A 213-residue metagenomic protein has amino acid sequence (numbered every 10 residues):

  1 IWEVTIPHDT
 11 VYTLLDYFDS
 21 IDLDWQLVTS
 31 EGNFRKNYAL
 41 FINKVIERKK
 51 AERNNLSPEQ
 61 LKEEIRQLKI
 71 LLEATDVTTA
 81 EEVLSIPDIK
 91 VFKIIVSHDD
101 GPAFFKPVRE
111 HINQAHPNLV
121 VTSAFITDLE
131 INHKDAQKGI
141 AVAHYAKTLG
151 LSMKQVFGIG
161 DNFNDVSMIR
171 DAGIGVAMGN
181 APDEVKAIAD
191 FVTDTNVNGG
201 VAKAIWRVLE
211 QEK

Functional and structural regions predicted by a protein language model:
E3-Y12: Active-site-adjacent loop/tail segments of enzyme domains
I6, D100, T193: Catalytic cores of large soluble enzymes that bind and process phosphate-bearing ligands
T13, Y17, I21-L23, V28-F157: Conserved acidic, metal-coordinating active-site core of Asp-based, Mg2+-dependent phosphoryl-transfer enzymes
Q114, D128-K213: Mg2+-dependent phosphoryl-transfer enzymes with acidic/Ser/Thr/Gly-rich catalytic loops
